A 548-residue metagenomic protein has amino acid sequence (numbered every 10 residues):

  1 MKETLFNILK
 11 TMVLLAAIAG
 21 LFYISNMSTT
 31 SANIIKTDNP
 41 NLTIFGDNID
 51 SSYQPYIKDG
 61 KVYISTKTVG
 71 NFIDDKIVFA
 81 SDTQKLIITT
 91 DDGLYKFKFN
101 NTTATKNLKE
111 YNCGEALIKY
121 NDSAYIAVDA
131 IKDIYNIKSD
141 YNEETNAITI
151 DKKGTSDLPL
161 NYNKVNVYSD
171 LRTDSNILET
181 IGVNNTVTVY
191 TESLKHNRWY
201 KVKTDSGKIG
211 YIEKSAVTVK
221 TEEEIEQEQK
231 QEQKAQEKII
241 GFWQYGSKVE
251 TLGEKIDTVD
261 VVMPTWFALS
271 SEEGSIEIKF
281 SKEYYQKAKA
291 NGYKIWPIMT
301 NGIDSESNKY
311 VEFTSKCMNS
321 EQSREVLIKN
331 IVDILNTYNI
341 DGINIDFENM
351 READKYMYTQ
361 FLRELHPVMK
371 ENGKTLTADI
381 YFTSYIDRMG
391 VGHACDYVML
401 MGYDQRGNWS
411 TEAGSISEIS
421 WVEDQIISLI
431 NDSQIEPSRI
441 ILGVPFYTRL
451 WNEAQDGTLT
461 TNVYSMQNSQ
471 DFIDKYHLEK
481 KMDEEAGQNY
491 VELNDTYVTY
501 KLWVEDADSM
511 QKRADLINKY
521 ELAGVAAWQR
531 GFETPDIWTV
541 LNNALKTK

Functional and structural regions predicted by a protein language model:
K2-K195, T218-V219, I225-Q229: Primary recognition of N-terminal secretory signal peptides and signal-anchoring hydrophobic helices
I88, N184, R198-T204, I212: SH3/SH3-like beta-barrel fold
K220-V326, N330: Glycan-recognition patch characteristic of GH18 chitinases/ENGases and related GlcNAc/peptidoglycan-binding proteins
I239-F242, D260-P264, I295-M299, I343-I345 (+4 more regions): Hydrophobic faces of well-ordered beta-strands that scaffold small-molecule active sites in alpha/beta enzyme cores
W243-D257, S320-N336, Y381-R388, E505-N518: Short, acidic/polar
M263-W266, V326-M357, L400-D404, A526: Active-site groove signature of glycoside hydrolases
S271-K279, K329, E352-K475: Substrate-binding surface in catalytic domains of secreted glycosidases
D304-F313, F446-R513, L545-K548: Glycan-binding loop/region signatures in secreted carbohydrate-active enzymes
